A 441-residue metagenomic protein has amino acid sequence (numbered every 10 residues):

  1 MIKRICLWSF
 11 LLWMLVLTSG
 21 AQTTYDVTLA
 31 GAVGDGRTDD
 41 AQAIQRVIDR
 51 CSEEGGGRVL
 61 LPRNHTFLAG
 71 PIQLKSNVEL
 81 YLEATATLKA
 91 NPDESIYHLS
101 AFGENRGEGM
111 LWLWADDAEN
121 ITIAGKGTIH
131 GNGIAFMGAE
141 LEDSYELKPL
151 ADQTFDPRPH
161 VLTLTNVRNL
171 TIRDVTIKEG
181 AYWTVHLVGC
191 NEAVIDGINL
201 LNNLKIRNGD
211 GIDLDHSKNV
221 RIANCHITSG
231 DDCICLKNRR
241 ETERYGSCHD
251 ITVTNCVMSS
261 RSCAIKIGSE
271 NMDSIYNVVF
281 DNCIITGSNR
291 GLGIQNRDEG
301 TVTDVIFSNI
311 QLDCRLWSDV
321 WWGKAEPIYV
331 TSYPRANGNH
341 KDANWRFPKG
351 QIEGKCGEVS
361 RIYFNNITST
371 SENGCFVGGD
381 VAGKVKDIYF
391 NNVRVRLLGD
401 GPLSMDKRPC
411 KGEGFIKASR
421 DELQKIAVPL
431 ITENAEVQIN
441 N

Functional and structural regions predicted by a protein language model:
M1-S9: Bacterial N-terminal signal peptides that target proteins for export
W8-L17: Bacterial N-terminal signal peptides
M14, A21-N441: Extracellular/periplasmic carbohydrate-active domains that bind, remodel, or depolymerize complex polysaccharides
